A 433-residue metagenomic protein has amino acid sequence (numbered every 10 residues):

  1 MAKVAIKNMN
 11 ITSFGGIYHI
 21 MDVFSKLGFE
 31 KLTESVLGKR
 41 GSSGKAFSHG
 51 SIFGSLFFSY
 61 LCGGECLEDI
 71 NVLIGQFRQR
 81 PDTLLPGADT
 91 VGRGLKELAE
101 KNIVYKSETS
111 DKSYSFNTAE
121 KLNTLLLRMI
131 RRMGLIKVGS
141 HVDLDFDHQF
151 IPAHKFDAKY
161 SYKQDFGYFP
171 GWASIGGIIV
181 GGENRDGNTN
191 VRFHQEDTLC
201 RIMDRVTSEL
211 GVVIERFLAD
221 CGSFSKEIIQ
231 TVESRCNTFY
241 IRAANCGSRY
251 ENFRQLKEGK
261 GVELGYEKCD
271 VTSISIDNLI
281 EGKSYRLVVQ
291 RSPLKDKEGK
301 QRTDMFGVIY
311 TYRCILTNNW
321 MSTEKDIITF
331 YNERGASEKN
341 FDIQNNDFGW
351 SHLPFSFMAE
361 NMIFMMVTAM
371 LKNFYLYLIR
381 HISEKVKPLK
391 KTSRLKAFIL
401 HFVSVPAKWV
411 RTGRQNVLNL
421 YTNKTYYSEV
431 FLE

Functional and structural regions predicted by a protein language model:
M1-A2, L32-V36, L73-I74, F306-T311 (+3 more regions): Short acidic (Asp/Glu) and glycine-rich catalytic loops that position anionic groups and cofactors
M1-D165, W172-N190, H194-E209, R235 (+1 more regions): Dynamic "connector" segments at or just before major functional cores
A2-I6, T238-N346, L432: An anionic, glycine-rich sequence signature occurring as long contiguous blocks
V23, I70, E263-L264, E324-M358 (+3 more regions): Short amphipathic alpha-helical "interface-anchor" segments enriched in bulky aromatics
V23, S55-L56, I70, G87 (+9 more regions): Short, conserved catalytic/metal-binding motifs centered on acidic residues
V36-G44, E324-Y331, D347-I363, I379-T392 (+2 more regions): Short, solvent-exposed helix-loop connector elements
F77-R80, R93, I151-A153, T189 (+8 more regions): Flexible loop/turn segments at secondary-structure boundaries
T189-Y250: Domain-level cores of phosphate- or acyl-group-handling catalytic modules
